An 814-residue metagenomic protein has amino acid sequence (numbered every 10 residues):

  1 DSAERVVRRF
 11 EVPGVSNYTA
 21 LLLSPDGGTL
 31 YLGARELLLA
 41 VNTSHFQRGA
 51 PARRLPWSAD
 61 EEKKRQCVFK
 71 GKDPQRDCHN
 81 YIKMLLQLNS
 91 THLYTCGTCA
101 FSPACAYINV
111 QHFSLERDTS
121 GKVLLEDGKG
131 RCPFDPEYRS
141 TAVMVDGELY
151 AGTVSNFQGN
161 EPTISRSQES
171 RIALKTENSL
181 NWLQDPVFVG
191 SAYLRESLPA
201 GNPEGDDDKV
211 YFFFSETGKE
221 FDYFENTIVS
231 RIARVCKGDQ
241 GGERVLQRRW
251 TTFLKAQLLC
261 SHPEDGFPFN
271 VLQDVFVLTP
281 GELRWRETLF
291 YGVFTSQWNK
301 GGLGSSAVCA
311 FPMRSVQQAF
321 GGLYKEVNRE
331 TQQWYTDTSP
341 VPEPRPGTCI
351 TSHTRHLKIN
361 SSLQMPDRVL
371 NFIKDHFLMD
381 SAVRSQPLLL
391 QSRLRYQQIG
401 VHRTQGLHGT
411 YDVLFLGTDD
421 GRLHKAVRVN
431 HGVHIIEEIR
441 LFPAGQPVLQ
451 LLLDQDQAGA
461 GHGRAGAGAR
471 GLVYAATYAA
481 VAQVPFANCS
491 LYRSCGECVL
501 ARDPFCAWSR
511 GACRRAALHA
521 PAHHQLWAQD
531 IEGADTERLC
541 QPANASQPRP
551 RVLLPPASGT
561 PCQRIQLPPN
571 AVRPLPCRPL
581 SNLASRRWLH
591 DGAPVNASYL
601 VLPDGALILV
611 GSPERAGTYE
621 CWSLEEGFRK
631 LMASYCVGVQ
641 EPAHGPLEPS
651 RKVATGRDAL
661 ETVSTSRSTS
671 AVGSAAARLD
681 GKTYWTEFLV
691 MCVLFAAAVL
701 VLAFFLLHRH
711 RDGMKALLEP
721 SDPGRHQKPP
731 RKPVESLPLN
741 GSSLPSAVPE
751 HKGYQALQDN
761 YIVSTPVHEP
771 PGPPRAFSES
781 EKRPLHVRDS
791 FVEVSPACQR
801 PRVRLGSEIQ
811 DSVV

Functional and structural regions predicted by a protein language model:
D1-Q483, G496-E497, F505, C513 (+3 more regions): Disulfide-stabilized extracellular ectodomains of secreted/luminal proteins, especially beta-rich
K64, S102, P346, F486 (+8 more regions): Disulfide-stabilized extracellular ectodomain repeats and their linkers
F69, Y107, T351, L491 (+9 more regions): Disulfide-rich extracellular modules and peptides
G432-Q446, L453-A458, A479-Q483, R515-C562 (+2 more regions): Extracellular juxtamembrane "stalk/ectodomain stem" immediately N-terminal to a transmembrane helix in metazoan
I565-N570: Short, solvent-exposed loop/linker segments at the N-terminal edge of repeated beta-sheet extracellular domains
A571-R578: A short beta-strand segment in extracellular, disulfide-stabilized domains
A659-Y684, H710-V814: Cytosolic C-terminal tails of single-pass type I membrane
T686-G713: Single-pass type I membrane-protein transmembrane alpha-helix
